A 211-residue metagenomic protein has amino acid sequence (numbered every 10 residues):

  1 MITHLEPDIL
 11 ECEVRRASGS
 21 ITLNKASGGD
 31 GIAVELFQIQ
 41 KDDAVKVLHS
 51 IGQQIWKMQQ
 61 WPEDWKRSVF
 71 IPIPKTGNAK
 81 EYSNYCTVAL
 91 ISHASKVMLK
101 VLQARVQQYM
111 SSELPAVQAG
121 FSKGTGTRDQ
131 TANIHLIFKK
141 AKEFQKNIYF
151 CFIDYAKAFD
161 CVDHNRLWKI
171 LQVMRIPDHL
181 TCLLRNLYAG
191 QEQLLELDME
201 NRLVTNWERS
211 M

Functional and structural regions predicted by a protein language model:
M1-S83, A89, H93-V97, L114: Surface-exposed loop/turn segments and immediately adjacent short secondary-structure elements within folded domains
A17-S20, E35-L36, I51-Q54, R105 (+8 more regions): Alpha-helical recognition domains of nuclear gene-regulatory proteins
K25-I32, F70, K80-L90, R128-K169: Conserved catalytic palm subdomain of right-hand nucleotidyl-transferase polymerases, strongest for RNA-directed enzymes
D30, H49, Y82, S111 (+3 more regions): Intrinsically disordered, low-complexity regions enriched in proline, serine, glycine and charged residues
F37, V45-H49, I91, S95 (+7 more regions): Hydrophobic face of alpha-helices
R67-Y82, Q108-M110, Q193-N206: Active-site-adjacent bridging/hinge elements
S83-L114, A132, A156-F159, R209-M211: Conserved pre-motif C helix in the palm subdomain of viral-like polymerases
Y155-M211: Conserved polymerase palm-domain catalytic core
